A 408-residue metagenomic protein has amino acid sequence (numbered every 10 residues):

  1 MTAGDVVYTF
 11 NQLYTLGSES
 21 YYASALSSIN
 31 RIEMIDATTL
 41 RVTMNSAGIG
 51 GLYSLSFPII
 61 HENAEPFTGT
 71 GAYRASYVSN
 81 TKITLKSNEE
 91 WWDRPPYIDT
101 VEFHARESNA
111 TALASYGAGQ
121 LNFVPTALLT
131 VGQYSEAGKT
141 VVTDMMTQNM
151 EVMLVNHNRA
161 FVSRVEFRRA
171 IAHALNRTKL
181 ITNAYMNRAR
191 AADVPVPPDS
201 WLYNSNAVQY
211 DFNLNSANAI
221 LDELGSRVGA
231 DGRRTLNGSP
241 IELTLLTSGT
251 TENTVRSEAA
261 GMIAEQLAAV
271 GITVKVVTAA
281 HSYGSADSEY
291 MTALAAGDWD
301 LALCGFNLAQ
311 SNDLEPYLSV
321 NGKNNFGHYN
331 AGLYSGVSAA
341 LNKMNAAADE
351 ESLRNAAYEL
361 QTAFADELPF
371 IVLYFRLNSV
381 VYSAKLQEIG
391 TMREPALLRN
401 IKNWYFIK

Functional and structural regions predicted by a protein language model:
T2-V7, T15, E19-N63: Surface-exposed binding/hinge segments that line and control ligand-binding clefts or catalytic entry sites
D5, A110-L121, E136-A137, V165-E166 (+2 more regions): Short helices/loops that flank or line small-molecule/ion binding pockets
T9, L40-V42, G71-R74, I83-T84 (+4 more regions): Short, well-ordered beta-strand elements
L13, R31-E33, S76-K86, E102-R159 (+2 more regions): Extracellular/periplasmic solute-recognition and catalytic clefts
S28-N30, E102, N156-F161, F167-A170 (+5 more regions): Second-shell loop/turn segments in exported
A37, T43-A105, A110-T111, L214 (+1 more regions): Gly/Pro-rich hinge or "lid" segments in bacterial periplasmic/extracellular proteins
S163-E265, E359: Append "and occasionally in soluble cytosolic enzymes with long acidic Gly/Pro-rich linkers
A174-S205, V255-A264, M291-K408: Detector for C-terminal structural segments
